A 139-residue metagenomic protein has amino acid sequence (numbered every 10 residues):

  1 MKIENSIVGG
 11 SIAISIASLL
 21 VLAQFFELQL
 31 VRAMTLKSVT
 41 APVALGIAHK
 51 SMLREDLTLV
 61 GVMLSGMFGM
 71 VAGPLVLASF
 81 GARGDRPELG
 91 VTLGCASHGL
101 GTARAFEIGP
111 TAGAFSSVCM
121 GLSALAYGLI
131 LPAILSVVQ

Functional and structural regions predicted by a protein language model:
M1-A48: Hydrophobic, well-structured mid-protein blocks that either form specific transmembrane helices
M1-L19, L59-F68, C119-A126: Entry/N-cap segments of selected transmembrane alpha helices and their immediately preceding amphipathic helices
N5, P74-P87: Membrane-embedded helical hairpins/re-entrant loop segments and their flanking transmembrane helices within multi-pass
V21-Q24, P74, R104: Alpha-helical transmembrane segments in inner-membrane proteins
F26-L30, F80-G84, V138-Q139: Membrane-interfacial segments
L30-L64, F68, G84-L122: Alpha-helical membrane segments and immediately flanking helix-loop junctions that form or couple to the substrate/ion
L129-Q139: Juxtamembrane boundary at the C-terminal end of a transmembrane helix
